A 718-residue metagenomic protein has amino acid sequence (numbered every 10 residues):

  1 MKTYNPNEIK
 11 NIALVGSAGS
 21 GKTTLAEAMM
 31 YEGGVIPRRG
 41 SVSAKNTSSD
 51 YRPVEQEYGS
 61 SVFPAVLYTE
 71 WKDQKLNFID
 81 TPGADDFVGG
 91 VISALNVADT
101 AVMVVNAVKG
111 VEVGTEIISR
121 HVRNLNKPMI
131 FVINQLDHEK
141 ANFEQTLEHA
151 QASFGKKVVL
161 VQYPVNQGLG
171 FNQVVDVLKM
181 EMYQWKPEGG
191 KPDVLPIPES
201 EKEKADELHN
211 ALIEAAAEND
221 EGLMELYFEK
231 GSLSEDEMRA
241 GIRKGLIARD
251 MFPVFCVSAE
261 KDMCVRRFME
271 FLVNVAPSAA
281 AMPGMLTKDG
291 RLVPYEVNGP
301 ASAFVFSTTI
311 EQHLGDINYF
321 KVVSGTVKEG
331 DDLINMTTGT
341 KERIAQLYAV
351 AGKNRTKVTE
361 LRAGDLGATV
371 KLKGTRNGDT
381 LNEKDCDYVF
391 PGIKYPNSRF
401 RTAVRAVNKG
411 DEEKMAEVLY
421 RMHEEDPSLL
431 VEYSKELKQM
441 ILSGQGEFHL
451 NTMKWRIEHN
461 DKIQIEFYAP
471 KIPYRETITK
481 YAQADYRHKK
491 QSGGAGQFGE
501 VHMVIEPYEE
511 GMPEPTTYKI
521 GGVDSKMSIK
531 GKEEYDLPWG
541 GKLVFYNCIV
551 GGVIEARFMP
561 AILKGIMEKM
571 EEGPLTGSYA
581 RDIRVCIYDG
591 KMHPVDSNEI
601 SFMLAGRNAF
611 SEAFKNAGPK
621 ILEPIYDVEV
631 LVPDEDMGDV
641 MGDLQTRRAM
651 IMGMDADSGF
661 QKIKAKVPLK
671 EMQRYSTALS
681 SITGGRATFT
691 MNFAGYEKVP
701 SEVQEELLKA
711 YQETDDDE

Functional and structural regions predicted by a protein language model:
M1-E718: Structural and coupling elements of P-loop NTPases
